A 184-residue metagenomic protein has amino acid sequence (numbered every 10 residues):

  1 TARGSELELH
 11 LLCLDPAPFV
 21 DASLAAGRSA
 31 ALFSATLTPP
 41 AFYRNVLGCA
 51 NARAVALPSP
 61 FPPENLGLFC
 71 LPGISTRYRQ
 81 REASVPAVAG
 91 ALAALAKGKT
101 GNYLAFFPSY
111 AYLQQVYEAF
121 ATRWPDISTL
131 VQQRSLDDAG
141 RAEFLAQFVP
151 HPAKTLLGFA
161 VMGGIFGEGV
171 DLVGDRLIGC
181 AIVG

Functional and structural regions predicted by a protein language model:
T1-G184: ASCE RecA-like P-loop NTPase motor cores that couple ATP hydrolysis to mechanical translocation on nucleic acids
